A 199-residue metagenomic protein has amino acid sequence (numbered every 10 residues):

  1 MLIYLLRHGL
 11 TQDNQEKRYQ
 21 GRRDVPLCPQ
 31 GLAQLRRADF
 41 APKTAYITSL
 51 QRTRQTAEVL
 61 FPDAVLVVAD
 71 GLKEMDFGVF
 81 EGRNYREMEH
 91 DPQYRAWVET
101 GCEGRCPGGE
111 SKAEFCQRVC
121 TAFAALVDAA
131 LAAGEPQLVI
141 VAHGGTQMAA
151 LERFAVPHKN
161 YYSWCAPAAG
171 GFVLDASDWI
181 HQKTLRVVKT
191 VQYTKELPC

Functional and structural regions predicted by a protein language model:
L2-A64: Active-site-proximal alpha-helix that buttresses catalytic centers in soluble enzyme cores
I3-Y4, K43, G134-G144: Generic beta-sheet signal
T11, T146-Q147: Short active-site segment of divalent metal-dependent hydrolases/proteases that encodes the spacing between
R36-D39, C116, C120-L131: Generic structural signal for well-ordered alpha-helical scaffold segments
F40-G71, E152, D175-C199: Conserved histidine-centered catalytic loops in small-molecule metabolism enzymes
I47-T48, Q117, V141-A142: Short beta-strand scaffold positions
L60-R118: Phosphate-handling substructures
P157-L185: Domain-level recognition of soluble alpha/beta enzyme cores, biased toward histidine phosphatases/phosphomutases
